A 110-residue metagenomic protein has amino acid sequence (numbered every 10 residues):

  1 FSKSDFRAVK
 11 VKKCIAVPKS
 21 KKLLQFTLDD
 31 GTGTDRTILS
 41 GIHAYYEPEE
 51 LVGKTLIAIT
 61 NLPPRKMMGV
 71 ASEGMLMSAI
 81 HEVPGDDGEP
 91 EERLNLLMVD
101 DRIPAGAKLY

Functional and structural regions predicted by a protein language model:
F1-Y110: Phosphate-backbone binding interfaces of nucleic-acid-interacting proteins
